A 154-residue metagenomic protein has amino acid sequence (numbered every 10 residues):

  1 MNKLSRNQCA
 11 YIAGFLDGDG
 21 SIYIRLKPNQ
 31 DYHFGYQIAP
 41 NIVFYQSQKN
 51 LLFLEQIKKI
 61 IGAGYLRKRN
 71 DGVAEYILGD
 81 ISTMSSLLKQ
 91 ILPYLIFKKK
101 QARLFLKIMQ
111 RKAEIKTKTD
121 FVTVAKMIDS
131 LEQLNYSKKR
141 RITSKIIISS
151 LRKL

Functional and structural regions predicted by a protein language model:
M1-L154: Sequence-level preference for short, compositionally simple segments enriched in small aliphatic or small polar residues
